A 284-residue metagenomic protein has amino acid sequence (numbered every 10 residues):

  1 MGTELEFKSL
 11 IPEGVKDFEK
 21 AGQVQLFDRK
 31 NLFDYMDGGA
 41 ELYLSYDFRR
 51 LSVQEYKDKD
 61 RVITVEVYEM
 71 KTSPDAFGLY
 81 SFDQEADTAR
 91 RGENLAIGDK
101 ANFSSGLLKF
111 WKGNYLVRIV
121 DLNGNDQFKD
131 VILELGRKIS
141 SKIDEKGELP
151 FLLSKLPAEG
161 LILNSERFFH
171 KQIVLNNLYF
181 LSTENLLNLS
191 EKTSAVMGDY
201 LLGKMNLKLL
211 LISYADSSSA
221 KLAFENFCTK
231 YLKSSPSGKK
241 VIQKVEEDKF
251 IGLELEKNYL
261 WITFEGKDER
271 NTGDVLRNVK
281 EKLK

Functional and structural regions predicted by a protein language model:
M1-T64, Y68-K284: Soluble, non-membrane globular domain cores that form compact, hydrophobic packing and curved binding surfaces
